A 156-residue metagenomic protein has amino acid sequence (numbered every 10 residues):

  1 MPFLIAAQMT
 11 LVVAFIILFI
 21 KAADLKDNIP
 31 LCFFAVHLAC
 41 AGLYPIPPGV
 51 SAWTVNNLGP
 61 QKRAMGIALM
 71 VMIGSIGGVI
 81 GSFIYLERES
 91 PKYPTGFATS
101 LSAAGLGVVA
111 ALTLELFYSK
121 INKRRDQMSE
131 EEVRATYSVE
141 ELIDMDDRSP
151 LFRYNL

Functional and structural regions predicted by a protein language model:
M1, I20-F34, I46: Helix-loop junctions at membrane interfaces in 12-TM secondary transporters
I5-K26: C-terminal ends and interior cores of transmembrane alpha-helices in multi-pass membrane transporters/permeases
A6, K92-L156: Intracellular terminal tails of multi-pass secondary transporters
M9, A68-I76, S102-G105: Transmembrane alpha-helical cores of Major Facilitator Superfamily
V36-A41: Helical-face signature of the major facilitator-like transporter fold
L43-P60, I67, G81: Intracellular juxtamembrane helix-capping segments at the cytosolic ends of symmetry-related transmembrane helices
I84-K92: Interfacial helix-cap and linker-helix signal at transmembrane-aqueous boundaries of multi-pass secondary transporters
